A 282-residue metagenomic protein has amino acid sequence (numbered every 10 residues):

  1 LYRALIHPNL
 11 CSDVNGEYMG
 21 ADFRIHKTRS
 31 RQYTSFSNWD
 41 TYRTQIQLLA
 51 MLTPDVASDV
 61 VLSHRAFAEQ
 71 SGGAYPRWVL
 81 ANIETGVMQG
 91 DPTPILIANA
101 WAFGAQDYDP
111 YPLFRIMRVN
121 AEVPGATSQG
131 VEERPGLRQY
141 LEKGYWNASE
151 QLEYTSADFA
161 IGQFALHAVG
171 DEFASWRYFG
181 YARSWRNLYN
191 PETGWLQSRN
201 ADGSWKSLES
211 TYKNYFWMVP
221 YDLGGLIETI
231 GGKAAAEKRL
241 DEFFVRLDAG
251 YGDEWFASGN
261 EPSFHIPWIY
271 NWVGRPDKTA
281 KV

Functional and structural regions predicted by a protein language model:
L1-A4, G16, F36, D59-S63 (+2 more regions): Beta-sheet entry/capping signal
L1-S35: Function-dense linear segments that define catalytic or interfacial modules in macromolecule-processing proteins
L1-V14, L48-H64, T85, Q89-N120: Carboxylate/His-rich catalytic cores and anion/metal-binding grooves
I6-D13, E69-Y75, G125-A126, R186-W195: Secretory-pathway/luminal and periplasmic proteins that interact with or process carbohydrate-rich
N15-H26, D55-L80: Active-site-surrounding "flap" and adjacent substrate/cofactor-binding loops of secreted or lumenal enzymes, prototyped
T28-R43, M51-T53, G90, P94 (+1 more regions): Active-site core of glycosidic bond-cleaving carbohydrate-active enzymes
R29, R43-I46, W78-I83: Short acidic, glycine/Ser/Thr-rich loop/turn "cap" segments at secondary-structure junctions
A81-G86, P267: Conserved short loop/turn motifs at secondary-structure junctions
